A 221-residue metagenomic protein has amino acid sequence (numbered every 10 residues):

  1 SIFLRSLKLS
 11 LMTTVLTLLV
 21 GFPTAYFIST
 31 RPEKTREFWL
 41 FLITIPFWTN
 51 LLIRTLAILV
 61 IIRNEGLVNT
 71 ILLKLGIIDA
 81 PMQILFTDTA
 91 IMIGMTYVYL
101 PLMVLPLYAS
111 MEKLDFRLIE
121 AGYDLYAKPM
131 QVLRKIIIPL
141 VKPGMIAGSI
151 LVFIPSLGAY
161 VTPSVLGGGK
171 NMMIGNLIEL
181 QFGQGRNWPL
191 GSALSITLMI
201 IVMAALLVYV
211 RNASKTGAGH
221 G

Functional and structural regions predicted by a protein language model:
S1-V15, G183-R186: Periplasmic/extracellular loop-to-transmembrane helix junction in inner-membrane transport proteins
I2-S6, L73-L102, G144, S149 (+1 more regions): Loop-to-helix entry region at the N-terminal start of transmembrane alpha-helices in multi-pass membrane transporters
S10-F22, Y26, L107, L140 (+5 more regions): Hydrophobic positions within alpha-helical transmembrane segments of bacterial inner-membrane proteins
L11-T44, L118-I119, I137, L207 (+1 more regions): Transmembrane-helix boundary motif in ABC transporter permease subunits
V15, F41, I45, Y97 (+2 more regions): Transmembrane alpha-helices
T55-T96, M130, L166-K170: Membrane-interfacial helix termini and adjacent extracytoplasmic/periplasmic loops of multi-pass transporters
V60, Y160-W188: Glycine-rich helix-loop "coupling/hinge" segments at transmembrane-helix boundaries in multipass transporters
Y108-I119, Y123, L190-G221: C-terminal transmembrane helix and the adjacent membrane-cytosol boundary/short C-terminal tail of inner/organellar
